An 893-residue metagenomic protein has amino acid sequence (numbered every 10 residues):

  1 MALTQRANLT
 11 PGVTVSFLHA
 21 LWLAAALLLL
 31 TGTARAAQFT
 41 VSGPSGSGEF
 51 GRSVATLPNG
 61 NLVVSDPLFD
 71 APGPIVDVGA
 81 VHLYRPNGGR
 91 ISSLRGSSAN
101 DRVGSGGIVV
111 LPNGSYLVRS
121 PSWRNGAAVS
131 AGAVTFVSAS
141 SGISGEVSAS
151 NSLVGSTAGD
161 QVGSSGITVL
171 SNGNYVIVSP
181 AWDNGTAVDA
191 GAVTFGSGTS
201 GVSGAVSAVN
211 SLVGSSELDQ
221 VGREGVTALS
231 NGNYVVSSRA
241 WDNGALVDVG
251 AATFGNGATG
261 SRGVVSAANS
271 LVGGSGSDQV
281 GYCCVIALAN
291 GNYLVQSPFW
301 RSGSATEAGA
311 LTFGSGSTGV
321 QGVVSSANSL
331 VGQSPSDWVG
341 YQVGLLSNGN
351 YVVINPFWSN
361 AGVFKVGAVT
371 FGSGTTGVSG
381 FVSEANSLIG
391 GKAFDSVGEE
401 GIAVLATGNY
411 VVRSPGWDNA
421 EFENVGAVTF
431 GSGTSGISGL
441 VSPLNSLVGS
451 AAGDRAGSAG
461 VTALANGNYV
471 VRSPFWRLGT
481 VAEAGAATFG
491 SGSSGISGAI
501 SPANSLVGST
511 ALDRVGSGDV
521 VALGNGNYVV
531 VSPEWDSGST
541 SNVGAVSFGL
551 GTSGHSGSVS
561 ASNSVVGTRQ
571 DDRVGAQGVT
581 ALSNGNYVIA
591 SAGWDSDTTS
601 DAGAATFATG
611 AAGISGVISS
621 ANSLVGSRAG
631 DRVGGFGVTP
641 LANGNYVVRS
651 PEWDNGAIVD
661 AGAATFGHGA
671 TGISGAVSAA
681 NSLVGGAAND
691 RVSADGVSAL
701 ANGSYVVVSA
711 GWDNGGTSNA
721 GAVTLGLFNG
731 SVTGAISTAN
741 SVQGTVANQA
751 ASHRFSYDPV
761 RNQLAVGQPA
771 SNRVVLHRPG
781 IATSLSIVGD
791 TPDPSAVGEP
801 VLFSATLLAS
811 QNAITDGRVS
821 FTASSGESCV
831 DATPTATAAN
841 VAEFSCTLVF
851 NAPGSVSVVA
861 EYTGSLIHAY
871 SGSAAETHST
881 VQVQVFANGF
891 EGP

Functional and structural regions predicted by a protein language model:
M1-F17: N-terminal secretory signal peptides that target proteins for export/translocation
A7, V13, G46, G60 (+7 more regions): Intrinsically disordered, low-complexity segments enriched in proline/serine/threonine
L9, S65, V110, V178 (+5 more regions): Selective for proline/serine-rich intrinsically disordered segments in cytosolic/nuclear regulatory regions
G12, T31, G889-E891: Short hotspots in intrinsically disordered terminal tails
S16-T31: Bacterial N-terminal signal peptides
L30-G780: Conserved beta-strand/short-helix segments that make up beta-rich extracellular adhesion/recognition modules
P779-G892: Solvent-exposed beta-strand/loop surfaces, strongest in extracytoplasmic domains of secreted and cell-surface proteins
